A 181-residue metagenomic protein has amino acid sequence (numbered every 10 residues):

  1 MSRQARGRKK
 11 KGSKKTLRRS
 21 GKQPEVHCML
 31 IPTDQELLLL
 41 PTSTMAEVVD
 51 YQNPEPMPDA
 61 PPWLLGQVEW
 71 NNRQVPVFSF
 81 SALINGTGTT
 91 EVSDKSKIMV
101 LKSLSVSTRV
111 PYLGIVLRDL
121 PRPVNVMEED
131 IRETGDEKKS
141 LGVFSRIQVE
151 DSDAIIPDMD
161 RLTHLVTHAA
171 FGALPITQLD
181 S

Functional and structural regions predicted by a protein language model:
M1-S181: An acidic, low-aromatic, low-complexity terminal/linker signal
